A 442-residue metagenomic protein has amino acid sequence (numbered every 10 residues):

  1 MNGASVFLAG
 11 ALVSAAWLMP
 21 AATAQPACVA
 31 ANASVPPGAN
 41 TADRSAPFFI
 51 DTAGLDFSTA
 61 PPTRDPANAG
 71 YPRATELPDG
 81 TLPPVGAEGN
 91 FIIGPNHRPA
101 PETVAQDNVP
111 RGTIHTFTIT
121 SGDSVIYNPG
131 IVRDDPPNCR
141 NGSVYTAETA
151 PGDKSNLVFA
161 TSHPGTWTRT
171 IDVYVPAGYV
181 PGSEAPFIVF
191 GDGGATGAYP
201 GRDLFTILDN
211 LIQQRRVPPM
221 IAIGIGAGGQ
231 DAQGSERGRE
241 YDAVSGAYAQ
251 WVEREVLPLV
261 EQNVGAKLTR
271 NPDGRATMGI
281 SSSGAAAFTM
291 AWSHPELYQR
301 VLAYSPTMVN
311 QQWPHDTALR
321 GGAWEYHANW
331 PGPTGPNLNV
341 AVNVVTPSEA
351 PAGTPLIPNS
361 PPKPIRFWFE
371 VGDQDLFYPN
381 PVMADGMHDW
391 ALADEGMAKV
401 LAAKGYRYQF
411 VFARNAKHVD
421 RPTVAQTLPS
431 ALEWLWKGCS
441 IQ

Functional and structural regions predicted by a protein language model:
M1-S5: Positively charged n-region of N-terminal signal peptides that target proteins for export
F7-W17: Bacterial N-terminal signal peptides
A21-P26: Boundary at the C-terminal end of the N-terminal hydrophobic targeting segment
V29-V35, N40-D56, P61-T63, Y71 (+1 more regions): Non-catalytic cap/lid and distal C-terminal segments of serine-dependent acyl enzymes
